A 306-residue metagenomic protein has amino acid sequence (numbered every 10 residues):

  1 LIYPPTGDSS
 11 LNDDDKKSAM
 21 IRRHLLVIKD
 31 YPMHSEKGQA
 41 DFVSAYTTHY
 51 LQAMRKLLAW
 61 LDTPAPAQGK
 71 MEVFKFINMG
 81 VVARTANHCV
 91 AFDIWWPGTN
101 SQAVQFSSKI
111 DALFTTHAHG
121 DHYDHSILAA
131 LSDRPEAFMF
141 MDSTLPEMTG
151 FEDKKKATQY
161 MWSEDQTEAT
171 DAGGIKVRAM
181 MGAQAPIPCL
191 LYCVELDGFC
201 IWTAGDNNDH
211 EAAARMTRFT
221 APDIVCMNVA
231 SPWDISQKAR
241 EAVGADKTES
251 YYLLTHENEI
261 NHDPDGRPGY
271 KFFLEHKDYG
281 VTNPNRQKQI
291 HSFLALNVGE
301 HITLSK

Functional and structural regions predicted by a protein language model:
L1-S108, A112, T158-T220, P232 (+1 more regions): Core dinuclear metal-dependent hydrolase active-site scaffold
I77-M79, M141-M148: Short, polar loop motifs at secondary-structure junctions
W95-P97, H119-G120, S143-L145, Q166-T167 (+2 more regions): Short, acidic/turn-prone active-site loops that include or flank metal/cofactor- and phosphate-binding residues
P97-T144, R218-C226: Active-site metal-binding motif and surrounding structural segment of the metallo-beta-lactamase
S101-Q102, D124-S126, G150-F151, A212-A214 (+2 more regions): Short glycine-/acidic-enriched loop or helix-start segments at secondary-structure transitions that form or flank
D124-R134, E152-D153, D263-F273: Metal-dependent catalytic neighborhoods of phosphoester/phosphodiester hydrolases
K156-K176, M216, E241-K306: Binuclear metal-ion centers of metallo-dependent hydrolases, dominated by the metallo-beta-lactamase
C193-A242, D246-D263: Metallo-beta-lactamase
